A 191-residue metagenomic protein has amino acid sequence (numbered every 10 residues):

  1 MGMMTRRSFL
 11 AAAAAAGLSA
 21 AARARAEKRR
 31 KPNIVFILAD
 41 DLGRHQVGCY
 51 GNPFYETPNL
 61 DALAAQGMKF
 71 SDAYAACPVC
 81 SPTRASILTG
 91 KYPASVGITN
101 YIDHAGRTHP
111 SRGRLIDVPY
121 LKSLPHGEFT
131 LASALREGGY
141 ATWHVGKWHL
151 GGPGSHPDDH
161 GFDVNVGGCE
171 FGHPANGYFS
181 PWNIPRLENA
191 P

Functional and structural regions predicted by a protein language model:
G2-P191: Formylglycine-dependent sulfatase
